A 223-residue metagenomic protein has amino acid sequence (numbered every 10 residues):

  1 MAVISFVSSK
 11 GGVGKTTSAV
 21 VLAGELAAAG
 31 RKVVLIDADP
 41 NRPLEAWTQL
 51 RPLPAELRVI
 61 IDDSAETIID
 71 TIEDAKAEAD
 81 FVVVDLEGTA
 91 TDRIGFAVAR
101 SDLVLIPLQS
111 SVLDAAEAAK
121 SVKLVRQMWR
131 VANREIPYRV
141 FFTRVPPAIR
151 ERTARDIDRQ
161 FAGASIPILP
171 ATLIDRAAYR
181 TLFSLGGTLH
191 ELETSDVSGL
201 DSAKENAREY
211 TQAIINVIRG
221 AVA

Functional and structural regions predicted by a protein language model:
A2-V3, V7-S9, V13, V20 (+3 more regions): P-loop/Walker-type NTP enzyme "switch/lid" segment
L35, V84, I106, V140-F142: Structural beta-sheet core signal
R93-V112: Inter-motif core of Ras-like GTPase G domains
Q109-S110, P137-R152, A171-L182: G-domain G4 guanine-recognition motif of GTPases
A118-N133: Conserved C-terminal guanine-recognition region of P-loop GTPase G domains, centered on the G4
I157-H190: Beta-strand-loop-alpha "switch" segments that mediate conformational coupling across diverse proteins
L182-K204, R208: Inter-lobe coupling/hinge region of RecA-like P-loop helicase motors
